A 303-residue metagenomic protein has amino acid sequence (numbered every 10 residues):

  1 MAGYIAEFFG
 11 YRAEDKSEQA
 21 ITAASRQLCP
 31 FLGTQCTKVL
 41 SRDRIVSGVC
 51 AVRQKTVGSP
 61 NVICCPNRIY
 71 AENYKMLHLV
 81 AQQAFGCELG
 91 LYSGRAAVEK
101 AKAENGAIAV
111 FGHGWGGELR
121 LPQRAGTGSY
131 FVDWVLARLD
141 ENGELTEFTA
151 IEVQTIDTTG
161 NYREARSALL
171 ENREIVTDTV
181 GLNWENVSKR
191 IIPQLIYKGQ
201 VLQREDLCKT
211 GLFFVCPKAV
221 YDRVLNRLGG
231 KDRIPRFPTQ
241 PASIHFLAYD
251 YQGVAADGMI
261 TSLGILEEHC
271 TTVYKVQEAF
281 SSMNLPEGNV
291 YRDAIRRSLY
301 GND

Functional and structural regions predicted by a protein language model:
M1-L40, E174-I175, T179-D303: Non-catalytic C-terminal interaction segments of nucleic acid-processing enzymes
M1-R124, Q277-D303: Nuclease-adjacent, charged terminal/linker segments that flank catalytic cores
C50, W134-L136, G264-I265, L299: Short beta-strand element of the conserved SAM-dependent methyltransferase core
A109-E141, F148: Extracellular-facing segments of soluble proteins and assemblies that are Gly/Ser/Thr-biased and enriched in aromatics
G126, D140-G143, V201-D206: A general structural signal for short secondary-structure junctions and capping/turn motifs
Y130, W134-A137, V153-Q154, F214-A219: Short His-Asn-centered micro-motif
L136-A168: Active-site beta-strand-loop-beta-strand hairpin of nuclease catalytic cores that positions key catalytic residues
R166-V176: Polar low-complexity segments of eukaryotic nuclear proteins
